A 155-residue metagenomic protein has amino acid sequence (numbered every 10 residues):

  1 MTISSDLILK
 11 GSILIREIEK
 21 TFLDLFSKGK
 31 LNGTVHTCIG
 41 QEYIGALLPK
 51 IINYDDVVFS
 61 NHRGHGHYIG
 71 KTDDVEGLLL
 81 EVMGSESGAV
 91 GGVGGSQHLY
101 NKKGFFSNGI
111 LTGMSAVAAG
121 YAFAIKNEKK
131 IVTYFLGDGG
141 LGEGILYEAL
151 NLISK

Functional and structural regions predicted by a protein language model:
M1-N32, Y54: Cofactor-/ligand-binding subdomain signature composed of acidic, glycine-rich, tryptophan-containing flexible loops
K20-L23, K30-K155: Cofactor-binding active-site loop characterized by glycine-rich and histidine/acidic residues
